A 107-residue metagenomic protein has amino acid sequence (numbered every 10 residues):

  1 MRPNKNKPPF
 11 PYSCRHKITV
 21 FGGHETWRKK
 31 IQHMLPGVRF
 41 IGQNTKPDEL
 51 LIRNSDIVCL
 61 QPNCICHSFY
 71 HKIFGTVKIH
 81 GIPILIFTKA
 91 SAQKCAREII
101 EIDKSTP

Functional and structural regions predicted by a protein language model:
M1-K5: Extreme N-terminal leader/targeting regions
F10-G37: Short, charged N-terminal beta->alpha structural module
E25-K30, H67-S68, K94-C95: Short, charged/polar "capping" segments at the starts of alpha-helices and the immediately preceding loops
K30-M34, L51, H71-F74: A short acidic, amphipathic alpha-helical/loop segment
L35-R53: A short, well-structured beta->alpha microelement
N54, P62, C66-F74: Cofactor-cradling patches in redox/metallo enzymes
G75-P107: Ser/Thr/Gly-rich flexible loops in soluble cytosolic domains mediating phosphotransfer, phosphorylation
